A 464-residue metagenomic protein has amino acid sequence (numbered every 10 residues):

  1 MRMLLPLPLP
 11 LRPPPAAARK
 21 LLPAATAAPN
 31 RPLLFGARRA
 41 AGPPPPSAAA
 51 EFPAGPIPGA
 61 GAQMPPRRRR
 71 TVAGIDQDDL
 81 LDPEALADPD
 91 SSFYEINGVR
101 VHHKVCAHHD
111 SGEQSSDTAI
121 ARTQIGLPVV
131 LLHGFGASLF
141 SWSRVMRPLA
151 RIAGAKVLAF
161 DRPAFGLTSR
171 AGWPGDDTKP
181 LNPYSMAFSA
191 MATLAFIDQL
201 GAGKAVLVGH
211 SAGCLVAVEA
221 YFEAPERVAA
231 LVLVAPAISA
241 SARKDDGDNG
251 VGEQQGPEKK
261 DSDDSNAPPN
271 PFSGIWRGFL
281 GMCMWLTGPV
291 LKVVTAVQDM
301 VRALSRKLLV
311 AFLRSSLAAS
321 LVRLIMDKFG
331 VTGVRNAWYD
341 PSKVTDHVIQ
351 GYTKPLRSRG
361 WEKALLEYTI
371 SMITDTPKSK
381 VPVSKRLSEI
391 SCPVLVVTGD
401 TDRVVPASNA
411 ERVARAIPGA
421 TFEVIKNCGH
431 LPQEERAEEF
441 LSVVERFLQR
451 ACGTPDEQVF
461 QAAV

Functional and structural regions predicted by a protein language model:
M1-A54: N-terminal chloroplast transit peptides
E84-V99, K104-T123, S143, A150-V208 (+4 more regions): Active-site loop/oxyanion-hole signature of alpha/beta-hydrolase fold enzymes
V99, I275-E389: Conserved alpha/beta-hydrolase catalytic His-Asp/Glu region
I125-G126, G134-A137, S211-A212, A237: Active-site glycine-rich loops that stabilize anionic/oxyanionic intermediates across multiple enzyme folds
G134-M146: The serine-hydrolase catalytic nucleophile loop
F222, V228-A319: Flexible "cap/lid" loop of the alpha/beta hydrolase fold
E389-I390, V396-T398, D402: Short beta-strand/loop motif that positions the catalytic acidic residue of the alpha/beta-hydrolase fold
E411-R412, A416-V464: Catalytic active-site module of serine/aspartate enzymes centered on a nucleophile-bearing elbow/loop
